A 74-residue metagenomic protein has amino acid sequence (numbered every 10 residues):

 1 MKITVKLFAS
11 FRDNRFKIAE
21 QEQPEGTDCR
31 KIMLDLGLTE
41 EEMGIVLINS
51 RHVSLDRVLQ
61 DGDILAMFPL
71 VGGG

Functional and structural regions predicted by a protein language model:
M1-G73: Ubiquitin-like/PB1-type beta-grasp interaction modules and other compact soluble beta-rich domains
